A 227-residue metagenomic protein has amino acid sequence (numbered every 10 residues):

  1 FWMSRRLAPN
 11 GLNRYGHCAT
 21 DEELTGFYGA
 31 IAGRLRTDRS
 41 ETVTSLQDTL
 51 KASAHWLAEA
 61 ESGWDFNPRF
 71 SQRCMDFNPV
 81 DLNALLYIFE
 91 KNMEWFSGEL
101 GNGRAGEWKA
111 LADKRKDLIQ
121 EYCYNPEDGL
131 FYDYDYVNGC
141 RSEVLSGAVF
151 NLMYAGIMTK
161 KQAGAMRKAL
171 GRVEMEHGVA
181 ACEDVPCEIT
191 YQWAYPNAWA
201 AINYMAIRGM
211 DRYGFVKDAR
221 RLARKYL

Functional and structural regions predicted by a protein language model:
F1, L85, L111, N151 (+2 more regions): Alpha-solenoid helical repeat scaffolds
F1-L7: Hydrophobic or amphipathic alpha-helical targeting/insertion segments
P9, E94-D113, G156-L170, M210-R224: Structural helix-adjacent loops and short alpha-helical linkers that scaffold large soluble proteins
G11-N78, K114-A198, L227: Extended glycan-interaction surfaces of carbohydrate-active proteins
W64-L118: C-terminal transactivation domains of fungal Zn(2)-Cys(6)
P79-E94, E143-G156, P196-R212: Well-ordered alpha-helical segments within folded domains of soluble proteins
